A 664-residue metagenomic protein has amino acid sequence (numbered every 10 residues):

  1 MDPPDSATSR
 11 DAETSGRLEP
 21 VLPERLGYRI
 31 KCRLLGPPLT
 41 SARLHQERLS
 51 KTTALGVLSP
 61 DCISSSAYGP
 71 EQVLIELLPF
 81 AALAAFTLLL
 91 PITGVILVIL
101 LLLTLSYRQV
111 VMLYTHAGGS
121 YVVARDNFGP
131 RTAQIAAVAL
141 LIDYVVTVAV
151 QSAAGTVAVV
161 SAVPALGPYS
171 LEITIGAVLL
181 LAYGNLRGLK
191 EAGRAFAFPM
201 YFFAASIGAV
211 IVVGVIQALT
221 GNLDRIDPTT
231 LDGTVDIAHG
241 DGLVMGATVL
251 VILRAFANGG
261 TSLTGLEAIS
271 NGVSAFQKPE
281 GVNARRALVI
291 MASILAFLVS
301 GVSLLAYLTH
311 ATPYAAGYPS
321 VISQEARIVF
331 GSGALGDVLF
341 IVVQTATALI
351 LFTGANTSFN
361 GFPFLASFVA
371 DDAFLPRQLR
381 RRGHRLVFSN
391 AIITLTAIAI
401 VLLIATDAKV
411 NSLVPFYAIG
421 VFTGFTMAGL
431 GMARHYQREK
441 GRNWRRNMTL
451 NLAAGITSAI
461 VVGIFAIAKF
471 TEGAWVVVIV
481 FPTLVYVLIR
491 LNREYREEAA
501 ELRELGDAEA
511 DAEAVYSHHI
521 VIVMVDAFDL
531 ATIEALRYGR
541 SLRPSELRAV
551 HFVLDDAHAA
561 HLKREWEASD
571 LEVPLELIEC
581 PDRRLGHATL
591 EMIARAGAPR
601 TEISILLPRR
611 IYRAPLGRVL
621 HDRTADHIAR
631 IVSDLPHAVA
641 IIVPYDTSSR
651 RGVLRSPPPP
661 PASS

Functional and structural regions predicted by a protein language model:
M1-R43, Y495-S664: Cytosolic C-terminal regulatory domains/tails of membrane transporters and channels
D2-F80, L105, H116, R125-P130 (+3 more regions): Membrane-interface "cap" regions at the ends of multi-pass membrane proteins
L44, Y201, G208-T264, A468-E472 (+1 more regions): Helix-loop-helix junctions that connect adjacent transmembrane segments in multi-pass membrane transporters
L55, T230, Q378-N390, F425-F470 (+2 more regions): C-terminal membrane-solvent junction of multi-pass transporters and transport-like membrane proteins
L74-R125, P130-A139, V150-A177, F202 (+2 more regions): Extracellular loop-to-transmembrane helix junctions
P130-A133, P168-I175, A275-L298, S367-I404 (+2 more regions): Loop-to-transmembrane helix boundary motifs in multi-pass membrane proteins
L181, L186-T220, L288-M291, V414-T426 (+2 more regions): Membrane-interface loop-to-helix entry segments
G214-I226, L288-Q324: Extracellular/periplasmic helix-exit of transmembrane alpha-helices
